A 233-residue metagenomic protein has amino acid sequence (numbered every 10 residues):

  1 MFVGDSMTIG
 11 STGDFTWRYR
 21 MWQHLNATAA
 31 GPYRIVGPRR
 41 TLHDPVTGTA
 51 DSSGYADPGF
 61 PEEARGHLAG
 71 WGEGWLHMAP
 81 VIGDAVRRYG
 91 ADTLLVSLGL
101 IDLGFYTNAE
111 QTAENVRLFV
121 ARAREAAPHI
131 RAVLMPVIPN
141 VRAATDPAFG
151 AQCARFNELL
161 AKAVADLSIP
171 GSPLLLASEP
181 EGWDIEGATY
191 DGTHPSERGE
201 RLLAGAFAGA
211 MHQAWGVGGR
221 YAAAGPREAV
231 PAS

Functional and structural regions predicted by a protein language model:
V3, M78, A188-S233: Histidine-centered active-site loop/cap adjacent to the catalytic His in serine esterases/O-acetyl transfer systems
V3-M7, V36-T41, V96-I101, M135-N140 (+2 more regions): Active-site-proximal beta-strand/loop segments in catalytic clefts of secreted hydrolases
M7-A109, E114: Conserved SGNH/GDSL esterase-like catalytic core that processes O-acyl groups on lipids and polysaccharides
G10-G13, D102-E110, V141-G150, D184-Y190: Extracytoplasmic/secreted cell-surface and envelope-processing proteins
G13, W17, M78, I82 (+7 more regions): Stable alpha-helical elements in mature extracytoplasmic
T28-R34, Y89-L95, A127-V133, I169-L175 (+1 more regions): Loop/turn elements at helix/coil->beta-strand transitions in domains of secreted/extracellular proteins
L95-G104, V120-R155, P180: Active-site segments of SGNH/GDSL-like serine hydrolases that catalyze O-acetyl group transfer/hydrolysis on lipids
P139-S178, E197-R201: Substrate-gating cap/lid alpha-helix
